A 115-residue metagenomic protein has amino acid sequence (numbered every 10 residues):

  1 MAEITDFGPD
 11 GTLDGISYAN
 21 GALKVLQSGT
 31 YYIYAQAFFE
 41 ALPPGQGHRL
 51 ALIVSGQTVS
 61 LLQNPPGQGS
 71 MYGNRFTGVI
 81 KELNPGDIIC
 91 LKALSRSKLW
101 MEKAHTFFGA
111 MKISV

Functional and structural regions predicted by a protein language model:
M1-G45, K103-V115: Terminal (often C-terminal
L23, L52, I89-L91, A110: Hydrophobic beta-strand residues in large extracellular and virion-surface proteins
S28-T30, N84-I88: Extracellular Ig-like/FN3 beta-sandwich strand-entry sites
Y31-I33, S60, L91: Residues in flexible loops and secondary-structure boundaries
A37-P85, L94: Terminal beta-strand-rich extracellular "head" domains that mediate receptor/glycan or other ligand binding
L91-K98: Short beta-strand-plus-loop segments that form exposed binding edges in beta-rich domains
